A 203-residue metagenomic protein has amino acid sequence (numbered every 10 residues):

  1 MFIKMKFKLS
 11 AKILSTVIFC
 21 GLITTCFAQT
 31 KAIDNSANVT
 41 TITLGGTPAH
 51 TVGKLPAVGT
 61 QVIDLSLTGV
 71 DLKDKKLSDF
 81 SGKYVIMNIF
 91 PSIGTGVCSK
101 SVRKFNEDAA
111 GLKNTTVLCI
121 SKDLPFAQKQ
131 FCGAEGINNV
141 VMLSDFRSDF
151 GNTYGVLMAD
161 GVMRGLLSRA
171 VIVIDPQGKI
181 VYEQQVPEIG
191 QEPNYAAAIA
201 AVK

Functional and structural regions predicted by a protein language model:
F2-D64, T68: N-terminal targeting signals for export/organelle localization
V62-I63, I86, S168-A170: Short loop/turn microsegments at loop-to-beta-strand junctions
S66, S78-D79, Q185: Short clusters of small/polar residues that mark proteolytic maturation junctions
D71-K73, Q177: Residue-level recognition of short loop/turn positions
K75-F105, T116: Short active-site neighborhood of thiol/selenol oxidoreductases, capturing the structured segment around
V97-V140: Structural microenvironment flanking redox-active thiols in thiol-disulfide oxidoreductases
K129, E135-S168: Short, internal strand/loop/helix patches that form the active-site neighborhood or redox-interaction surface
L167-K203: Thiol-/selenol-based redox modules, centered on thioredoxin-like and closely related oxidoreductase domains
